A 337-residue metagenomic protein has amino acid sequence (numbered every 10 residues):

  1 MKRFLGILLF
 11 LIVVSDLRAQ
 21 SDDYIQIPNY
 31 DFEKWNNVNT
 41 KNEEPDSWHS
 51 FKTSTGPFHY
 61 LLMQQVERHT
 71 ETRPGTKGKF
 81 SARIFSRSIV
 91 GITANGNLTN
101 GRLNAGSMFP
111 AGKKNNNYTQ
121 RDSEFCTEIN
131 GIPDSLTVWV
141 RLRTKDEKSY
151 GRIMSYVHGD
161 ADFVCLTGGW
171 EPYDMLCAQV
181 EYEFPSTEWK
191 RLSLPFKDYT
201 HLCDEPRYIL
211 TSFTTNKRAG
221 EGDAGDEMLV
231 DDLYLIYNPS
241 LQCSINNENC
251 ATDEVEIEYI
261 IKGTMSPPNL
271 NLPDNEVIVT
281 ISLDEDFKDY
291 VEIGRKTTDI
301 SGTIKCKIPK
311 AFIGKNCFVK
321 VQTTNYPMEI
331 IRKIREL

Functional and structural regions predicted by a protein language model:
M1-D23, C243: Bacterial Sec-dependent N-terminal signal peptides
Q20-T137, K148-N238: Aromatic (Trp/Tyr/Phe) and Gly/Pro-enriched flexible surface segments
V138-V140, V255-P267: Aromatic/hydrophobic beta-strand junction motif of beta-rich domains
M154-Y156, E276-T280: Beta-strand signatures of extracellular beta-sandwich domains
R207-T215, G314-N325: Short, aromatic- and glycine-rich surface loops/edge beta-strands on solvent-exposed regions
P239-I245: Proline-enriched interdomain boundary motifs that mark the N-terminal boundary and often initiate the first structured
N246-D253, L270: Short, solvent-exposed loop/linker segments at the N-terminal edge of repeated beta-sheet extracellular domains
Y326-L337: Edge beta-strands of extracellular beta-sandwich domains
